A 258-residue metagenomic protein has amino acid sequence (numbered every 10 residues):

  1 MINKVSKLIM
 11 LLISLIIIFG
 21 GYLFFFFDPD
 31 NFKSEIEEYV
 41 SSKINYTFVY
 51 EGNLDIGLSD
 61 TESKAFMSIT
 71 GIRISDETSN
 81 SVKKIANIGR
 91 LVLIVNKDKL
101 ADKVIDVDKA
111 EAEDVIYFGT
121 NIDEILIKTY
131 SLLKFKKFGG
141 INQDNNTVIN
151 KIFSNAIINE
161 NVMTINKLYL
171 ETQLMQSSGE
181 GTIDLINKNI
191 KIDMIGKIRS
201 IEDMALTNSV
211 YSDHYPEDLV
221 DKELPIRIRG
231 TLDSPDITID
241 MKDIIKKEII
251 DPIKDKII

Functional and structural regions predicted by a protein language model:
I2-M10, G57, I141-D144, I149-I258: Extended terminal
K7-Y22: Hydrophobic membrane-insertion alpha-helices, especially the h-region of bacterial N-terminal signal peptides
S14, E62-I74, K84, K137-D144 (+3 more regions): An N-terminal domain-start capping segment
G20-V104: Terminal hydrophobic membrane-targeting helix
F66-R73, N80-I94, D106-E111, I116-F135 (+2 more regions): Beta-strand-dominated lipid-handling architectures at cellular/organellar boundaries
